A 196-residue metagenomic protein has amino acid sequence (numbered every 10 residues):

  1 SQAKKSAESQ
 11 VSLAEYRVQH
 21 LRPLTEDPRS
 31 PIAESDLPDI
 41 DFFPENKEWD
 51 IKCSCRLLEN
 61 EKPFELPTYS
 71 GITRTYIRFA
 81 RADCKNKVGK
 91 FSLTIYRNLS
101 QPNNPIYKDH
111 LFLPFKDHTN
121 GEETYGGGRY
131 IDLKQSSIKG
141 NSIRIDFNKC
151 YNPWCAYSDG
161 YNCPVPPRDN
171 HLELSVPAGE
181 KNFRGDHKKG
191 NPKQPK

Functional and structural regions predicted by a protein language model:
S1-I51, E59-N60: Start-of-domain marker
L37, N46, I77-F79, G126 (+1 more regions): Short beta-strand-initiation
E48-D50, F79-R81, K90, S142-R144 (+1 more regions): Intrinsic-disorder/low-complexity, polar/charged segments enriched in Ser/Thr/Lys/Arg/Asp/Glu/Gln
C55, R97-L99, D117-T119, K149-Y151 (+1 more regions): A mature extracytoplasmic/lumenal domain signature
L58-E59, K90-F91, N152: Primarily extracytoplasmic ectodomains and periplasmic/lumenal surface modules that are beta-strand-rich
K62-G127: Mid-length scaffold segments of soluble, non-membrane domains
F112-Y151: Acidic, glycine-rich flexible loop segments
S142, C150-K196: Extended, aromatic/histidine-rich regions of cofactor-dependent oxidoreductases associated with respiratory
